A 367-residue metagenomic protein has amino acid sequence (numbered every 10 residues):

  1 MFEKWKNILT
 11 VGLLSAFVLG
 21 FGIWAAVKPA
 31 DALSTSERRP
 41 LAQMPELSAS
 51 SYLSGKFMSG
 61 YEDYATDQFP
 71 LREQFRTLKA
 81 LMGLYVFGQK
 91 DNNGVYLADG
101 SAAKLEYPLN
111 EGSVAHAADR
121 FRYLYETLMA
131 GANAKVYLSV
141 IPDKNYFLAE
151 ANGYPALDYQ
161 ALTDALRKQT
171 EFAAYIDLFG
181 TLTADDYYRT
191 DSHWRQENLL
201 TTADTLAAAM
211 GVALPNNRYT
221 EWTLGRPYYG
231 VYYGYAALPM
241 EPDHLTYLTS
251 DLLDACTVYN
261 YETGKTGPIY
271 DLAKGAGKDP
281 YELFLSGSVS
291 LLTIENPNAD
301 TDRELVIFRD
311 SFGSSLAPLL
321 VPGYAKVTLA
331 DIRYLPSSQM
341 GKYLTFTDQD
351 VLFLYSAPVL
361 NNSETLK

Functional and structural regions predicted by a protein language model:
M1-K367: Extracellular glycan-modifying ectodomains
